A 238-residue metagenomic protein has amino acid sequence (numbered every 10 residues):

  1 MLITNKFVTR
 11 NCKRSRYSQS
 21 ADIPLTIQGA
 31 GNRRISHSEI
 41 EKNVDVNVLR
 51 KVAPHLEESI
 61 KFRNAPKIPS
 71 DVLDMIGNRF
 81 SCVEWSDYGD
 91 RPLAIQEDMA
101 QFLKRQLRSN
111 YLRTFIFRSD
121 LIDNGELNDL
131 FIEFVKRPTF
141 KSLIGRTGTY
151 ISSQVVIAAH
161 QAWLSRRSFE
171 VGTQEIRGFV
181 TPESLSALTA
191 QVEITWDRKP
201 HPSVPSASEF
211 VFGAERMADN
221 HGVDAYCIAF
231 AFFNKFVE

Functional and structural regions predicted by a protein language model:
M1-E238: The conserved beta-strand core of Leucine-Rich Repeat
